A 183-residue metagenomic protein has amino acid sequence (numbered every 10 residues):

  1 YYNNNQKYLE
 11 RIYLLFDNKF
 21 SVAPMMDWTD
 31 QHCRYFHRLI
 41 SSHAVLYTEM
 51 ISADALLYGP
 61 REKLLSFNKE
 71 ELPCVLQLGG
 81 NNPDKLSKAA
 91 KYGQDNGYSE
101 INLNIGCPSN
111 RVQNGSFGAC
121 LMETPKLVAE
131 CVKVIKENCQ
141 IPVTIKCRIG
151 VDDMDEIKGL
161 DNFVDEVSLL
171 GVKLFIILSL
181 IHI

Functional and structural regions predicted by a protein language model:
Y8-R11, M25-S99: Glycine-rich, positively charged N-terminal anion/phosphate-binding segment
F20-A23, L46-T48, C74-L78, I101 (+2 more regions): Hydrophobic faces of well-ordered beta-strands that scaffold small-molecule active sites in alpha/beta enzyme cores
R34, A90-K91, P125-K136, L160-D165: Generic structural signal for well-ordered alpha-helices, preferentially at hydrophobic/aromatic core positions
L56-G59, N110-K133: Active-site-adjacent beta->alpha loops and helix N-cap segments on the catalytic face of soluble alpha/beta enzymes
N68-P73, M122-T144: Alpha-helix-loop-beta-strand connector modules within alpha/beta enzyme cores
K126, C147-N162: Active-site glycine- and acidic-residue-rich loops that bind and position anionic ligands or nucleotide-like cofactors
G159-L178: Phosphate/pyrophosphate-binding betaalpha-module
I181-I183: Conserved small/polar residues in nucleotide/adenosyl-binding loops
